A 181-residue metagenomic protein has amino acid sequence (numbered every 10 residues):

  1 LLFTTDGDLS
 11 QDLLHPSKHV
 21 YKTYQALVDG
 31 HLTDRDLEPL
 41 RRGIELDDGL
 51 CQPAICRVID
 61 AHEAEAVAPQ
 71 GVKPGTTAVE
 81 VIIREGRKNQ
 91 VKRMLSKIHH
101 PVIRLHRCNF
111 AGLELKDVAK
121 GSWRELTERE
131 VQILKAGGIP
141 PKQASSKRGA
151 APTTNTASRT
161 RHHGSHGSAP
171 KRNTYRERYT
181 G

Functional and structural regions predicted by a protein language model:
L1-Q143, K147, Y179-G181: RNA pseudouridine synthases
Q143-G181: Intrinsically disordered, Lys/Arg-rich low-complexity segments
